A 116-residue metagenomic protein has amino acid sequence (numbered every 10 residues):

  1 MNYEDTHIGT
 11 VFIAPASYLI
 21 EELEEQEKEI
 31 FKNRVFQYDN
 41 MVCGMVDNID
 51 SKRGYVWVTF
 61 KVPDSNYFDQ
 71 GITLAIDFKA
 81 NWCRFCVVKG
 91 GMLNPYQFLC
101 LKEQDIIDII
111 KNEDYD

Functional and structural regions predicted by a protein language model:
M1-E24: N-terminal cysteine/histidine-rich coordination modules
N2-H7, Q37, D47-R53: Short, surface-exposed loop and linker segments with low hydrophobicity and enrichment for Pro/Ser/Thr
L23-E27, F31, D105-K111: Long, compositionally biased, charged low-complexity segments
K28-E29, N33-F36, N40-V46: Short beta-strand-centered aromatic/proline hotspots
M45-Y115: Intrinsically disordered, low-complexity, charged/polar segments
